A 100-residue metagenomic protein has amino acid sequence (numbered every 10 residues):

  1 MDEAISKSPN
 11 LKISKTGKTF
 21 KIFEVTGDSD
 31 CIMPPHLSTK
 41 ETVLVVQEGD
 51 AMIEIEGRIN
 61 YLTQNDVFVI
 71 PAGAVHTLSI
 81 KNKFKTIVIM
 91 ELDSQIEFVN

Functional and structural regions predicted by a protein language model:
M1-K21, V99: A short, N-terminal "cap"/entry segment at the start of jelly-roll beta-barrel domains of the cupin/DSBH fold
K21-S38: Conserved short histidine dyad/triad with adjacent acidic residue
P34, V43, G57-N60: Short, surface-exposed secondary-structure edge patches
L37-I53: Short, conserved beta-strand element in jelly-roll/cupin
Q47-E48, T63, N82, M90: A cytosolic small-molecule/anion-sensing beta-strand core signal
G57-A72: Short acidic-glycine-tyrosine-enriched beta hairpin
A72-I96: Ligand-binding loop in jelly-roll beta-barrel domains
